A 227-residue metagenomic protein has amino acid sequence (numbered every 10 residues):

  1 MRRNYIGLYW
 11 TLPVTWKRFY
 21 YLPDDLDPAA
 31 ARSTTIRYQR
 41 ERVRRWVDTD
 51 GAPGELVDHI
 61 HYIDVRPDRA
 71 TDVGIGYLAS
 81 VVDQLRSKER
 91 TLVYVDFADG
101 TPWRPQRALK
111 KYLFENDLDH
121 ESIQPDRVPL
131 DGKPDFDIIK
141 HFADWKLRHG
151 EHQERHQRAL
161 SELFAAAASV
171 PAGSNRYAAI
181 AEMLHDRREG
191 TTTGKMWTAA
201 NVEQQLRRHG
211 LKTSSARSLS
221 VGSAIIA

Functional and structural regions predicted by a protein language model:
M1-F19, E121-A227: Conserved catalytic breakage-reunion loop centered on the nucleophilic residue
M1-L147, A227: Short, structured surface patches at the beginning of a domain
